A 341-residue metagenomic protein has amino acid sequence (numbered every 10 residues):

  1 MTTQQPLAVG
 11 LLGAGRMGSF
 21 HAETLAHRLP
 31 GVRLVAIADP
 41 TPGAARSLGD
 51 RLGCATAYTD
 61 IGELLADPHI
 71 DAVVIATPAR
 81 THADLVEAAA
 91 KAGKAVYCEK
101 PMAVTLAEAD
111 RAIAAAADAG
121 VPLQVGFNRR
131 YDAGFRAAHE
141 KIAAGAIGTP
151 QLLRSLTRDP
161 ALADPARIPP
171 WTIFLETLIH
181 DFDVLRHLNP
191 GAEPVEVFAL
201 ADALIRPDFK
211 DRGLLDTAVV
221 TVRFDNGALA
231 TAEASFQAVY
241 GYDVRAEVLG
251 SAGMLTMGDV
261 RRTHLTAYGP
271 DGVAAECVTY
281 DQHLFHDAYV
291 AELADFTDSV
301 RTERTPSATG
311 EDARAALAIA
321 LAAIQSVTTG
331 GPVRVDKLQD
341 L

Functional and structural regions predicted by a protein language model:
M1-L52: N-terminal Rossmann-like dinucleotide-binding module
M1-P6, A72-I75, D110, D298-L341: C-terminal helix-rich "cap/oligomerization" subdomain common to oxidoreductases
C54-I61: Conserved SAM-binding strand-loop segment of SAM-dependent methyltransferases
Y58, I75, Y97-C98, L123-V125 (+3 more regions): Hydrophobic residues in well-ordered beta-strands that form the structural core
A72-A79, A83-R130, G145: Beta-strand-loop-alpha-helix segment that lines the small-molecule cofactor/substrate pocket of alpha/beta enzymes
A114-P122, R136-P150, L249-G250: Basic phosphate/pyrophosphate-binding loop/patch that engages nucleotide-derived ligands
D164-L229, S235-Y240, E311: Rossmann-like dinucleotide-binding domain that binds NAD(P)(H)
D208-K210, D225-A291: NAD(P)-dinucleotide binding in Rossmann-like oxidoreductases
